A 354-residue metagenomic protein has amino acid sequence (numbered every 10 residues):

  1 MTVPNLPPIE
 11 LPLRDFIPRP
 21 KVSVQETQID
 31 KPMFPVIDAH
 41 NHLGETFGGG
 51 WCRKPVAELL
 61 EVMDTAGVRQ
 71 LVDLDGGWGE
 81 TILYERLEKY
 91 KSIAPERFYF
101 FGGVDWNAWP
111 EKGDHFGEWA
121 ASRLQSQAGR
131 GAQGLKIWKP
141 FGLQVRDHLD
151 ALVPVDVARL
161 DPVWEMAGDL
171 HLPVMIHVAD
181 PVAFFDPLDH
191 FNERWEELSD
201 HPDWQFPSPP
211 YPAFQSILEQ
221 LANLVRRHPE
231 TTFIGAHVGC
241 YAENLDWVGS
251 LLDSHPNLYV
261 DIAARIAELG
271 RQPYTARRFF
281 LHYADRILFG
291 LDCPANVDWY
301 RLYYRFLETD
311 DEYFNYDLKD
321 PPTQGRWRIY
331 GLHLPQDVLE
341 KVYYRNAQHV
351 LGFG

Functional and structural regions predicted by a protein language model:
M1-I93, E118: An N-terminally biased module of ancient metal coordination in phosphate/nucleic-acid-related enzymes
P4-P20, W78, L83-W204: Active-site gating/metal-coordination segments in enzymes
L6-I9, L13-R14, R53, L60 (+2 more regions): H/E-rich (His + Asp/Glu) clusters that bind or coordinate divalent metals
Q28-K31, L59-A66, Y84-Y99, S122-A132 (+4 more regions): Acidic (Asp/Glu)-rich catalytic clusters
P35-N41, L71-D73, Y99-G103, L135-I137 (+4 more regions): Hydrophobic faces of well-ordered beta-strands that scaffold small-molecule active sites in alpha/beta enzyme cores
A39, V62, V68-L71, I137 (+8 more regions): Conserved beta-strand->loop/alpha-helix structural units within folded catalytic cores of enzymes with alpha/beta
G44-T46, D200-P210: Glycine-rich phosphate-binding "P-loop"
E45-K54, D75-Y84, N107-W119, V145 (+4 more regions): Acidic-and-aromatic substrate-binding clefts and catalytic sites of carbohydrate-active enzymes
